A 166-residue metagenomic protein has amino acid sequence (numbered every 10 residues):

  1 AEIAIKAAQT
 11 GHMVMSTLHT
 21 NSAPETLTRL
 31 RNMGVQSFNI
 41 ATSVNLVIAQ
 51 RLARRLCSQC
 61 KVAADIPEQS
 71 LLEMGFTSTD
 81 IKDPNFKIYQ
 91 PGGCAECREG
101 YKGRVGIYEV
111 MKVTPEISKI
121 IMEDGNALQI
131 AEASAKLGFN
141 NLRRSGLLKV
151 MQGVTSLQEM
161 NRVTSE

Functional and structural regions predicted by a protein language model:
A1-E166: Short, flexible helix-loop junctions that flank or precede catalytic/ligand sites
